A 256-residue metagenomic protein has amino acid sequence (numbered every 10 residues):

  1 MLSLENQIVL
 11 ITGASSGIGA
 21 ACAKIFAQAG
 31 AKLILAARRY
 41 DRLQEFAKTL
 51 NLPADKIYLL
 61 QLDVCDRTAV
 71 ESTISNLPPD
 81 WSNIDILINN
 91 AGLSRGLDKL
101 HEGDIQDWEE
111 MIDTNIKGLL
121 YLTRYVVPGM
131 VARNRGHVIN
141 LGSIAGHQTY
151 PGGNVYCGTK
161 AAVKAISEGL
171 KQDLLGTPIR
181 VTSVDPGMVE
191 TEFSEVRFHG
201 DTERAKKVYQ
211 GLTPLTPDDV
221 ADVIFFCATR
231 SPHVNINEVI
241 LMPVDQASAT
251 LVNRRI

Functional and structural regions predicted by a protein language model:
S15-S16: Conserved glycine-rich cofactor-binding loop
A31-F46: Conserved glycine-rich Rossmann-like NAD(P)H-binding loop of the short-chain dehydrogenase/reductase
Q61-S72, I105: The beta1-alpha1 cofactor-binding region of Rossmann-like NAD(H)/NADP(H)-dependent oxidoreductases
D98-L100, D107-I112: Substrate-binding pocket helix/loop in short-chain dehydrogenase/reductase
T123, T159: Active-site helix of classical SDR
S143: Residue(s) in the substrate-gating loop at a strand-loop-helix junction that position the organic substrate next
S183-G187, E203-A249: C-terminal helical subdomain
